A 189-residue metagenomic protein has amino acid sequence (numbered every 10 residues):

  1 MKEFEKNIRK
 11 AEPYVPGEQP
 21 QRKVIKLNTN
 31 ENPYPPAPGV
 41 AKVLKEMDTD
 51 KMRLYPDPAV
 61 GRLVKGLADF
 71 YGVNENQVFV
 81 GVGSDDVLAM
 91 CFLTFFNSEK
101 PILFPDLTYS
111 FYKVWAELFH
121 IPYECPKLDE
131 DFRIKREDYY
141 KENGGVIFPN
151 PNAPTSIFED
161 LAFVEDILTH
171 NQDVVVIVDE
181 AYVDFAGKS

Functional and structural regions predicted by a protein language model:
M1-L54, E142: N-terminal "arm"/small-domain region of PLP-dependent enzymes with the aminotransferase-like
M52-D173, Y182-S189: Conserved core of the PLP fold type I
I177-V178: Generic enzyme active-site microenvironment
